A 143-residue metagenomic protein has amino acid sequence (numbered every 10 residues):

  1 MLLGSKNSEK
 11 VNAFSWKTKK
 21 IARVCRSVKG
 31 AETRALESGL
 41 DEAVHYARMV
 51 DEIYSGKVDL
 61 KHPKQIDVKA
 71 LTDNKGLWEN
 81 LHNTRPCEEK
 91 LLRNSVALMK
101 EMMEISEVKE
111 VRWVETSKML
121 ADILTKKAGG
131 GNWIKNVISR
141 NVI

Functional and structural regions predicted by a protein language model:
M1-L2, V11-A13, E42, D67-K69: Conserved active-site beta-strand-loop modules that form the wall/rim of enzyme catalytic pockets and either contain
L3-R34: A short, polar/acidic, helix/strand-boundary loop motif
A22-I143: RNase H-like nuclease module associated with reverse transcription
